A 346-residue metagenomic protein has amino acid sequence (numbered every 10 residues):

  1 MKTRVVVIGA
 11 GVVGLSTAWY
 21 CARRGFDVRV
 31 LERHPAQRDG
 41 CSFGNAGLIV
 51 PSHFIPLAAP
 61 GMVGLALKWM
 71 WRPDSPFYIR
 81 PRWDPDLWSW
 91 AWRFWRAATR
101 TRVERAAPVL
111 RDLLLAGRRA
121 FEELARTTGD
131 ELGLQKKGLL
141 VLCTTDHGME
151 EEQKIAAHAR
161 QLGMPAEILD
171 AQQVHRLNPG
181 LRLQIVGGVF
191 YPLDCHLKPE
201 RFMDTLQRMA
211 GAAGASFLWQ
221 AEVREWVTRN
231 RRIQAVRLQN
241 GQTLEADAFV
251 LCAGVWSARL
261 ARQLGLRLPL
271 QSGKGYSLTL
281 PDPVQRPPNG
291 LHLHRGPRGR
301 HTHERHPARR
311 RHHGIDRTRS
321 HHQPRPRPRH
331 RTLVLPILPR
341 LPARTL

Functional and structural regions predicted by a protein language model:
T3-V30: N-terminal Rossmann-like FAD-binding beta1-loop-alpha1 element of flavoenzymes
V13, A36, W256: Conserved Rossmann-like nucleotide-cofactor binding loop
R23-F43: Glycine-rich FAD pyrophosphate-binding loop
R33, N45-L48, H53, L57-A97 (+3 more regions): Active-site substrate-recognition segment that forms the wall of the catalytic cavity or substrate channel
A46-D170: Dinucleotide-binding Rossmann-like beta1-alpha1 core, especially the glycine-rich loop that anchors the ADP
R105-R118, V141-E151, R176, V189-R208 (+1 more regions): Short beta-strand to alpha-helix junction loop
E123-Q135, L162-M164, A212-S216, L266 (+1 more regions): Surface-exposed helix-capping loop/turn segments at secondary-structure junctions
E150-L162, L181-N240, L244-D247: Helical element adjacent to the flavin cofactor pocket in flavoenzyme catalytic cores
